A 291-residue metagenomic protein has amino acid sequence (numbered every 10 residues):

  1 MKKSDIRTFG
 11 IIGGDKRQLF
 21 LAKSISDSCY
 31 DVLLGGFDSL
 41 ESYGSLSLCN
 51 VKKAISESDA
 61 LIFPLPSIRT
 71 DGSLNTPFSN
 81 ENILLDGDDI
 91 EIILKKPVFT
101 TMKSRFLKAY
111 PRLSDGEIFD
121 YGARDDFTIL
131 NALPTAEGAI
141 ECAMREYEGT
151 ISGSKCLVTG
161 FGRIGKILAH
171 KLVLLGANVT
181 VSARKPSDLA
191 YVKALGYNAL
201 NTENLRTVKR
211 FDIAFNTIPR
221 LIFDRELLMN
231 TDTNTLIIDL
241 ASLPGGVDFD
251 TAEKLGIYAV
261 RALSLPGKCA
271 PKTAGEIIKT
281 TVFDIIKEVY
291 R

Functional and structural regions predicted by a protein language model:
K2-S4, F63-S152, T281, E288: Glycine/serine-rich phosphate-binding loop and adjoining beta1-alpha1 elements at the start of nucleotide-handling
K3-K52: N-terminal glycine-/charge-rich "phosphate-binding" loop or analogous flexible N-terminal tail
F9-F20, I25, S152-L172: Glycine-rich adenosine-cofactor-binding loop
D15, F37-D38, S104, R184-K185 (+1 more regions): Residues in the short beta-alpha loop(s) of Rossmann-like NAD(P)-binding domains
S28-G44, L175-L195: NAD(P)-binding Rossmann-fold cofactor-contacting core
S47-K53, N198-E203: Short acidic-hydrophobic, aromatic-tinged amphipathic segments that line or gate anion-handling sites
P66, T70, L85-I92, V192-G267: Rossmann-like adenosine-cofactor binding region
T101-F119, A241-I286: Rossmann-fold NAD(P)-binding glycine/threonine-rich loop
